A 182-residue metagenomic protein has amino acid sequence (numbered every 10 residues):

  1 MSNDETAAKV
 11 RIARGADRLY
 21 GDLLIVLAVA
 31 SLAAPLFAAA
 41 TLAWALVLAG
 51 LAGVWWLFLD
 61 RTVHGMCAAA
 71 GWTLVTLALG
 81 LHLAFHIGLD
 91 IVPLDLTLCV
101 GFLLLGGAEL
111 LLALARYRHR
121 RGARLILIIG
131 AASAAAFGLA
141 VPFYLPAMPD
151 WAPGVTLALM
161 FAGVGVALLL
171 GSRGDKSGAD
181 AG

Functional and structural regions predicted by a protein language model:
M1-L59, R173-A181: N-terminal topogenic module of multi-pass integral membrane proteins
L24, A28, G71-P93, R116: Membrane-helix boundary elements
L36-L48, D90-L103, V155-L159: Structural signature of hydrophobic alpha-helical transmembrane segments
H64-V75, L96, R121-I129: Cytoplasmic-side transmembrane-helix entry/capping segments in multi-pass membrane proteins
G80-G88, S133-P149: Hydrophobic alpha-helical transmembrane segments in multi-pass integral membrane proteins
V100-A108, R124-P142: Hydrophobic alpha-helical membrane segments
L114-R121, L139-P153: Membrane-helix boundary connector in multi-pass membrane proteins
A152-A167: Small-residue-rich transmembrane alpha-helices that serve as helix-helix interface/gating elements in multipass
